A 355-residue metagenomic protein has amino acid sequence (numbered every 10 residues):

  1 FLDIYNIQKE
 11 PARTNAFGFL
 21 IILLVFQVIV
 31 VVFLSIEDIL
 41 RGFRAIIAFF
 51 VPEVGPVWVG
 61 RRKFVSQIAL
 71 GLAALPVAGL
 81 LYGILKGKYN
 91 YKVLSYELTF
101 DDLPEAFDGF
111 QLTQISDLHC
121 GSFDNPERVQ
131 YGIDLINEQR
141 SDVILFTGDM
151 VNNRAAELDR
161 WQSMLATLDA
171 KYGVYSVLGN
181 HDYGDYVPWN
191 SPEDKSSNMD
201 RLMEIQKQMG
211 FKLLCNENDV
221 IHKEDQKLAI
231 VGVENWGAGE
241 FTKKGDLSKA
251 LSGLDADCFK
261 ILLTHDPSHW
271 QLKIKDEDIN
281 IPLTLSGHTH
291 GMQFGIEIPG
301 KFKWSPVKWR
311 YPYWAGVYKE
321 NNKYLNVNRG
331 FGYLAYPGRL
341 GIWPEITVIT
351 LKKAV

Functional and structural regions predicted by a protein language model:
F1-Y89: Non-catalytic terminal accessory segments
P11, G79-L81, D101, K249 (+1 more regions): Hydrophobic alpha-helical segments with strong N-terminal bias
I47, A78-T113, F123-E127, D134: C-terminal segment of N-terminal export signals and the immediately downstream linker at the start of the mature
S66-A69, A73-T99, S197-C215: A short, flexible N-terminal coil/short beta segment enriched in small residues
L103-V355: Soluble catalytic domains of enzymes that build or remodel membrane lipids, polysaccharides, and related
